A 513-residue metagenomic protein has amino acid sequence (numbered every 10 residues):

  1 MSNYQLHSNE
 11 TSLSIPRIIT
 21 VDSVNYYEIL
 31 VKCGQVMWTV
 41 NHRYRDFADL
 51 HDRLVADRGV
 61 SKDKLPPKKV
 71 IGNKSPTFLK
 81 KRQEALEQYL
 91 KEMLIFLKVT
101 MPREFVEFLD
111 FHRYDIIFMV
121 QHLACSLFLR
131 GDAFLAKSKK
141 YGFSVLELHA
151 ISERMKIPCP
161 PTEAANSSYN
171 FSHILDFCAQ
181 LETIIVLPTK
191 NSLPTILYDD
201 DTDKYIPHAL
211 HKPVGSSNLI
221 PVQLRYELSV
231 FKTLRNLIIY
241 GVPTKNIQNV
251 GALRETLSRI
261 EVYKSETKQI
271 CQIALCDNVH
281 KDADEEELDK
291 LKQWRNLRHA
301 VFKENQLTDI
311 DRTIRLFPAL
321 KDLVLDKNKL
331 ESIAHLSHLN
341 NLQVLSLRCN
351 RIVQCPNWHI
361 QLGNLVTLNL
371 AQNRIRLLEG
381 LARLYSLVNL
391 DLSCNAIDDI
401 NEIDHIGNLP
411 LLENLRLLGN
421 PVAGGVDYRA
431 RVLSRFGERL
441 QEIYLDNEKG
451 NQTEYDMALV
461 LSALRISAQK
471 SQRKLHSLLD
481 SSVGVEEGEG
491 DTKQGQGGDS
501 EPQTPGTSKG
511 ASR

Functional and structural regions predicted by a protein language model:
M1-K156, P160-F171, L461, Q469-H476 (+3 more regions): Phox homology (PX) phosphoinositide-binding domain
T20, G34-V36, R45, V70-G72 (+13 more regions): Conserved beta-strand elements of beta-rich interaction domains across eukaryotes, especially beta-propellers
V21, K32, W38-H42, D46 (+16 more regions): Short amphipathic alpha-helical molecular recognition features
Y27, R45-D46, D63-S75, M101-H112 (+10 more regions): Short amphipathic alpha-helical segments embedded in low-complexity Lys/Glu-rich regions
L30, R45-V55, E87-I95, V106-L109 (+15 more regions): Amphipathic alpha-helical interaction motifs in eukaryotic regulatory proteins
F128-L323: LRR N-terminal entry segment and analogous cap-like coil->beta motifs
P221-K232, T244-Q269, A274-L291, L297 (+2 more regions): Leucine-rich repeat domain C-terminal region
I239, V301-F302, D322-D326, V344-R348 (+3 more regions): Short beta-strand elements of solenoid repeat domains
